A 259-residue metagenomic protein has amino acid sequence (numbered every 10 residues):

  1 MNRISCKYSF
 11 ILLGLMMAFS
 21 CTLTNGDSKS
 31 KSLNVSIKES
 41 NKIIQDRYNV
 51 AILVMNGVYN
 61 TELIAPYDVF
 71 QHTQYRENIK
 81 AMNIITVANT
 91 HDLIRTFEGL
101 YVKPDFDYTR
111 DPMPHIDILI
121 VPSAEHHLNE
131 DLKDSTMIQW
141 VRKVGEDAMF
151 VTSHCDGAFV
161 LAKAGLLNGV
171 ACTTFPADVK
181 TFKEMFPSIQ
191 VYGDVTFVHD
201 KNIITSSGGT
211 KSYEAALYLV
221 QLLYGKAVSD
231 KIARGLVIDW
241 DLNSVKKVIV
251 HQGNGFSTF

Functional and structural regions predicted by a protein language model:
M1-F10: Bacterial N-terminal signal peptides that target proteins for export
S9-S20: Bacterial N-terminal signal peptides
C21-V151, F159-A162, K180, G193 (+2 more regions): Extended, subdomain-level signal for the structured scaffold at the beginning of enzyme domains
R47-N49, A171, N202: Residues that mark the start of a beta-strand
N168-D194: A conserved active-site-flanking secondary-structure segment within enzyme catalytic domains
Y192-S207, V237-D241: Conserved Rossmann-fold dehydrogenase catalytic segment
G208-S212: Short acidic alpha-helix initiation/capping motifs at coil-to-helix transition points, especially at protein N-termini
